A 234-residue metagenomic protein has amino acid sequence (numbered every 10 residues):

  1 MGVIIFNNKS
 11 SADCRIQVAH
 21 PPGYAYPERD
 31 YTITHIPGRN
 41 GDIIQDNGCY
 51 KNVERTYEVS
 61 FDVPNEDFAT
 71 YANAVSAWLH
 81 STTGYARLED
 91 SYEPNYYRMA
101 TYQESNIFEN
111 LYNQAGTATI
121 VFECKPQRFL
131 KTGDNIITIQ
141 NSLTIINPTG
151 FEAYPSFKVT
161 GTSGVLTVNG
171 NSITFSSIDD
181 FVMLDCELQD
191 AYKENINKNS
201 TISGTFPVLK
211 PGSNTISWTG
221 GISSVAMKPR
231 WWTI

Functional and structural regions predicted by a protein language model:
M1-E54, E93-F108: Solvent-exposed edge beta-strands and adjacent loop segments that serve as assembly or binding interfaces
G2-N8, E123-K125, V208: Mixed-charge, glycine-accented linear interaction segment located at domain edges/termini
I5, S60-Q103: Short, acidic/charged, Gly/Pro-enriched secondary-structure junctions
D42-E66, Q114-R128, N214: Oligomerization/assembly interface segments of phage tail-like spikes and tubes
C49-V53, H80-T82, Y112-G116, T149-F151 (+1 more regions): Solvent-exposed loop and beta-edge segments used for protein-protein assembly and interaction
F61-V63, N106, C124-R128, G161 (+1 more regions): Beta-strand elements of well-folded, non-transmembrane domains
R87-R128: Short beta-strand and beta-hairpin "edge-sheet" elements
L130-I234: Intrinsically disordered, low-complexity segments enriched in serine, threonine, and glycine
